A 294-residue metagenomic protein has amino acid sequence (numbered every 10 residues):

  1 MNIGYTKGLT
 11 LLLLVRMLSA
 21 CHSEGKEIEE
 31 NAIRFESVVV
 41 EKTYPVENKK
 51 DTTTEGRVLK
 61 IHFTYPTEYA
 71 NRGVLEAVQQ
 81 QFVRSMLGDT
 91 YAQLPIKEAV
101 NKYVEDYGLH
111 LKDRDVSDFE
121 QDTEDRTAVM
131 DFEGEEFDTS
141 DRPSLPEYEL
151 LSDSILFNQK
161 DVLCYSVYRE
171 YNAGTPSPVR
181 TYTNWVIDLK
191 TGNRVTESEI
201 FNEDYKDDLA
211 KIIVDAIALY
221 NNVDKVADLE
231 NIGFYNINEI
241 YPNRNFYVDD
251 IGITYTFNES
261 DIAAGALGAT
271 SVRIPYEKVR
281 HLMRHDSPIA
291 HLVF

Functional and structural regions predicted by a protein language model:
M1-L9: Bacterial N-terminal signal peptides that target proteins for export
L9-V15: Hydrophobic helical h-region of N-terminal Sec-dependent signal peptides in bacterial secretory/periplasmic proteins
M17-A20: C-terminal motif of bacterial Sec signal peptides marking the signal peptidase cleavage site
H22-F294: Compositionally biased intrinsically disordered regions enriched in Thr/Gly
